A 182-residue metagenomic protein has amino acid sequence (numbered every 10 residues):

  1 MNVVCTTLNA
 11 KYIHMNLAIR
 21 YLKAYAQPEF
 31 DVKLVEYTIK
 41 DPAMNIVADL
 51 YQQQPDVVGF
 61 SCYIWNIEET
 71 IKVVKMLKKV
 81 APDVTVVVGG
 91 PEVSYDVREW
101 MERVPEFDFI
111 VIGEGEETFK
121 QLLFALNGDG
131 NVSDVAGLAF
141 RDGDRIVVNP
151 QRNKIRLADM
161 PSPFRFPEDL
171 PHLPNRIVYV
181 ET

Functional and structural regions predicted by a protein language model:
N2, A18, Y25, F30-L157: Glycine-rich beta-alpha loop elements in corrinoid/cobalamin-binding modules across cobalamin-dependent enzymes
N2-K11: Nucleotide-activated donor-dependent transferases that construct or modify glycoconjugates
T6, G89, T182: Short hydrophobic "strand-cap" motifs at the C-terminus of beta-strands
Y12, W65, Y179-V180: Tryptophan-centered motif/residue detector
Y12-A18: Short N-terminal binding/cap micro-motifs at the start of the first secondary-structure element
H14, S133, H172-N175: A generic fold-level signal
A158-T182: Radical SAM [4Fe-4S] cluster-binding motif and immediate context
